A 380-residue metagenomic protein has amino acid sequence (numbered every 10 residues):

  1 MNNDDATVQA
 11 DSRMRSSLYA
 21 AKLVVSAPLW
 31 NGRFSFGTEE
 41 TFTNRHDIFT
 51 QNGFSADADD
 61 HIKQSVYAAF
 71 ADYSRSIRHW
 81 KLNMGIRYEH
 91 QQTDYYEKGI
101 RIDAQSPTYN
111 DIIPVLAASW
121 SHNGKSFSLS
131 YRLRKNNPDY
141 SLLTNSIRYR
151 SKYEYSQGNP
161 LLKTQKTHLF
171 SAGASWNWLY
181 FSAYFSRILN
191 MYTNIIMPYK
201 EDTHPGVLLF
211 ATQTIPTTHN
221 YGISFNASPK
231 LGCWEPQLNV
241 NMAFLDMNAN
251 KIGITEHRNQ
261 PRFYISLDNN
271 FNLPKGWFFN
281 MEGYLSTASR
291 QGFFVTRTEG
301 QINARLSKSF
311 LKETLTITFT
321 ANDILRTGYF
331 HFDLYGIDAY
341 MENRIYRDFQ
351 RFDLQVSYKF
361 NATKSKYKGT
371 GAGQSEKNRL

Functional and structural regions predicted by a protein language model:
M1-E97, W120-S121, K125-S126, Y180-F181 (+1 more regions): Face-selective signature of the C-terminal outer-membrane beta-barrel domain
M14, H61-Q64, A104-P107, K135-L189 (+2 more regions): Outer-membrane beta-barrel signature, preferentially recognizing the C-terminal barrel domain of Gram-negative
A21-A27, A69-R75, L116-W120, L162 (+7 more regions): Residues on the lipid-exposed face of transmembrane beta-strands in outer-membrane beta-barrel proteins
L29, E40-H46, R75-H79, Y88-D94 (+10 more regions): Transmembrane beta-strands of outer-membrane beta-barrel pores
H46, Q92-E97, W120-L169, F185-V207 (+1 more regions): Surface-exposed extracellular loop regions of Gram-negative outer-membrane beta-barrel proteins, predominantly
Q213-Y284: Gram-negative outer-membrane beta-barrel transporters
M242-M247, F263-F310, T320-L325, D333-L334: C-terminal beta-barrel architecture of Gram-negative outer-membrane proteins
F310-L380: C-terminal beta-signal and adjacent terminal beta-strands/loops of Gram-negative outer-membrane beta-barrel proteins
